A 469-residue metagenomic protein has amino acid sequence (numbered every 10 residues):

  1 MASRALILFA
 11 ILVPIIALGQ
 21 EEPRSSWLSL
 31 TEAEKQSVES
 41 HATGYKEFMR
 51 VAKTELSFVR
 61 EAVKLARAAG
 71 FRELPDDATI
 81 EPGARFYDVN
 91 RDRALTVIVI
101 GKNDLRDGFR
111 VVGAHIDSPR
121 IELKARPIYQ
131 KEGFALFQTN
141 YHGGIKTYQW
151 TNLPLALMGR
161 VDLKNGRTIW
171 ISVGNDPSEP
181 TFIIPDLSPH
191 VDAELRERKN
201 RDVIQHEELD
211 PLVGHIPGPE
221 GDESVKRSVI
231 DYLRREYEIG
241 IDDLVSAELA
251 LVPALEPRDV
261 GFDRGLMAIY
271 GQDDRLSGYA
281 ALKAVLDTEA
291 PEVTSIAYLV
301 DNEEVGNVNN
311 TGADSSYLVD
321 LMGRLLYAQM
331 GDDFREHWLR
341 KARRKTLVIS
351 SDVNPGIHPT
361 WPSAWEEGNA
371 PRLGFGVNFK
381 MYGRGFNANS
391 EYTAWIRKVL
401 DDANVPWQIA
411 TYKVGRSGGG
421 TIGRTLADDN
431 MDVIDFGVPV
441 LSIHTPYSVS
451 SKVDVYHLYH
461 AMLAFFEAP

Functional and structural regions predicted by a protein language model:
M1-L6: Bacterial N-terminal signal peptides that target proteins for export
I11, I15-P469: N-terminal hydrophobic/helix-forming segments and targeting peptides
